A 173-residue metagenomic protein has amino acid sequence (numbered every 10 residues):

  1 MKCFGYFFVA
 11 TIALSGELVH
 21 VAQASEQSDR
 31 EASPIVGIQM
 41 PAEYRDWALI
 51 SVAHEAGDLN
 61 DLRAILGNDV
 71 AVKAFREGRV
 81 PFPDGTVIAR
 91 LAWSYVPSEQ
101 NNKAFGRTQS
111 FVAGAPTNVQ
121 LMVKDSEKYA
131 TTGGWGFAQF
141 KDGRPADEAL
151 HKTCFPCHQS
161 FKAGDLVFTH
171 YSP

Functional and structural regions predicted by a protein language model:
M1-C3: N-terminal secretory signal peptides that target proteins for export/translocation
G5, E26-R63, R79-P173: Sequence context surrounding c-type heme c attachment/ligation sites in exported
Y6-E17: Bacterial N-terminal signal peptides
L18-A24: Sec/Tat signal peptide C-region and signal peptidase I cleavage site
L62-K73: Short, structured beta-strand/loop micro-motifs enriched in basic residues and often containing a Trp
